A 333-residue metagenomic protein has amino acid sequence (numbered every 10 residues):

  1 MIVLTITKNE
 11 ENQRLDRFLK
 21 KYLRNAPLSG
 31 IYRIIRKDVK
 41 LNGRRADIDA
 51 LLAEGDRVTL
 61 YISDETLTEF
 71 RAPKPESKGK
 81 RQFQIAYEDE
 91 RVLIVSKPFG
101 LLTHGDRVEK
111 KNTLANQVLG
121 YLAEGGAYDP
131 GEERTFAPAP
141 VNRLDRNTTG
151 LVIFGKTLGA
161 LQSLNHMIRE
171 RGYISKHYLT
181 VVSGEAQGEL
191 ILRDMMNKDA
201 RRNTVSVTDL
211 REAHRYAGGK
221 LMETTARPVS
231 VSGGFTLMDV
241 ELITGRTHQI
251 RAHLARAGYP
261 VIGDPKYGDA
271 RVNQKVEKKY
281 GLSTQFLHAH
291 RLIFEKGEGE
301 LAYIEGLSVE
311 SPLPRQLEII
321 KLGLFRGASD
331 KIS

Functional and structural regions predicted by a protein language model:
M1-S333: RNA pseudouridine synthases
